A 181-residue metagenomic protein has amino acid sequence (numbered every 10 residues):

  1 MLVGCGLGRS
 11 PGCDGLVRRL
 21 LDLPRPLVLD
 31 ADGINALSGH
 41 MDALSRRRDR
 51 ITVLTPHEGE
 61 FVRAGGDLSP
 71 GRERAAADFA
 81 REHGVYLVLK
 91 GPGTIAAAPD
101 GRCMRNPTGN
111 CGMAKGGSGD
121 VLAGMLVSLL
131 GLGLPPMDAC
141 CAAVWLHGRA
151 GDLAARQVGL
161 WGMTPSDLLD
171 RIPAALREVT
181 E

Functional and structural regions predicted by a protein language model:
M1-T108, R177: Glycine-rich phosphate/dinucleotide-binding loop and adjoining beta-alpha-beta core of small-molecule
G6-S10, G93, C111, S118-L122 (+2 more regions): Gly/Ser/Thr-rich beta-alpha loop segments that engage phosphate groups in nucleotides
V17, L122-L126, P165: Alpha-helical structural signal
G59-G65, P107-M113, A123, V127 (+1 more regions): Short beta-alpha connecting loops at secondary-structure transitions that line or flank enzyme active sites
R63, K115-L146: Short, small-residue alpha-helix embedded
G66-R74, G133-D138, G159-M163: Short, charged, surface-exposed loops that flank catalytic or proteolytic processing sites
R74-A77, M104, A123-G124, M137 (+1 more regions): Feature representing long, continuous alpha-helical segments
R149-E181: Charged C-terminal helix
